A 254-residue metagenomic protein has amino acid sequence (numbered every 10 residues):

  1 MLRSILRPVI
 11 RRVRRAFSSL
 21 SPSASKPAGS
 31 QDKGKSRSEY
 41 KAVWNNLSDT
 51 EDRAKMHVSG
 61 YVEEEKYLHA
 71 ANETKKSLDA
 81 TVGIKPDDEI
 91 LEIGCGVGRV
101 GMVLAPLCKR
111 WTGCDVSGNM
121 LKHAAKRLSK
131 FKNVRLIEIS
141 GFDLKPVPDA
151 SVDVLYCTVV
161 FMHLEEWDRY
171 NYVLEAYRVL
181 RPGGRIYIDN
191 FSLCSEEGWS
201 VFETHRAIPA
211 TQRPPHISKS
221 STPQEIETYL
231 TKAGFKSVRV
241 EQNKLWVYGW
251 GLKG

Functional and structural regions predicted by a protein language model:
M1-R3: Compositionally biased, charge-rich terminal segments
P8, R14-V82, P86, V97-P146 (+2 more regions): Class I (Rossmann-like) S-adenosyl-L-methionine-dependent methyltransferase catalytic domain, capturing the SAM-binding
D88, S151, G183-G184: Surface-exposed loop/turn positions
E92: Class I SAM-dependent methyltransferase core
K145-L155: A short acidic, Gly/Pro-enriched loop at the edge of an enzyme's catalytic core that lines a small-molecule cofactor
V154-D168: A short SAM/SAH-binding and catalytic strip from SAM-dependent methyltransferases
Y170-P182: A short glycine-rich, Lys/Arg-flanked "PGG" loop and its adjoining helix->strand segment in the class I
